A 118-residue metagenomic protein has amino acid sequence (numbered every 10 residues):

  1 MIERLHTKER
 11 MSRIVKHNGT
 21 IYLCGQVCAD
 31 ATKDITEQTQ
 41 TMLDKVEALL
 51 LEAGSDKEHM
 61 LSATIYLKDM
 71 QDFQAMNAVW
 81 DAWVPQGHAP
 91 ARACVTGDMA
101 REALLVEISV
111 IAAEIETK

Functional and structural regions predicted by a protein language model:
M1-K118: Short, polar/acidic, helix-capping and beta-turn segments at strand->helix junctions that line the mouths
